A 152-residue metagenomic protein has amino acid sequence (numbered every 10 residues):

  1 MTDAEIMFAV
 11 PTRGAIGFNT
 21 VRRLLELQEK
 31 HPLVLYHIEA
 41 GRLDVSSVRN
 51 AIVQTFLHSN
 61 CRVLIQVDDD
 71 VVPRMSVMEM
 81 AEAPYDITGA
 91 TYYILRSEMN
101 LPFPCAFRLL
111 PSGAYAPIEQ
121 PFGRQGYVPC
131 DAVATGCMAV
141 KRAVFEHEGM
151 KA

Functional and structural regions predicted by a protein language model:
M1-S47: N-proximal low-complexity "stem/linker" segments adjacent to membrane-targeting elements
A4, C61-R62, Y85: Local beta-strand N-terminus motif with an aromatic residue
I6, D69, T135-M138: Residue-level detector of short, conserved catalytic/binding motifs and their immediate flanks
E29, L57-H58, A81: Residue-level signal for alpha-helix termini/capping positions
L43-V45, D70-P73: Acidic, metal-coordinating catalytic cores used for nucleic-acid/nucleotide bond scission and strand-transfer chemistry
N50-V63: Active-site nucleotide-sugar/metal-binding loop of Leloir-type enzymes
V53, R74-A152: Conserved catalytic core of nucleotide-sugar-dependent glycosyltransferases
N60-V72: Short beta-strand-to-loop acidic/aromatic patch adjacent to the donor-nucleotide binding site
